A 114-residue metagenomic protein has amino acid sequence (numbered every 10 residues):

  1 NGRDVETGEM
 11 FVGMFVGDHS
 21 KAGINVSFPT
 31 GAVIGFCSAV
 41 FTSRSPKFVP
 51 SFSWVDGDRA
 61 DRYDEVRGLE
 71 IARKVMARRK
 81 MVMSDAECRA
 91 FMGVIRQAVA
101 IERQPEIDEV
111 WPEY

Functional and structural regions predicted by a protein language model:
N1-V110: Glycine-rich hexapeptide-repeat left-handed beta-helix
P112-Y114: Intrinsically disordered, low-complexity serine/proline/glycine/threonine-rich regulatory regions
